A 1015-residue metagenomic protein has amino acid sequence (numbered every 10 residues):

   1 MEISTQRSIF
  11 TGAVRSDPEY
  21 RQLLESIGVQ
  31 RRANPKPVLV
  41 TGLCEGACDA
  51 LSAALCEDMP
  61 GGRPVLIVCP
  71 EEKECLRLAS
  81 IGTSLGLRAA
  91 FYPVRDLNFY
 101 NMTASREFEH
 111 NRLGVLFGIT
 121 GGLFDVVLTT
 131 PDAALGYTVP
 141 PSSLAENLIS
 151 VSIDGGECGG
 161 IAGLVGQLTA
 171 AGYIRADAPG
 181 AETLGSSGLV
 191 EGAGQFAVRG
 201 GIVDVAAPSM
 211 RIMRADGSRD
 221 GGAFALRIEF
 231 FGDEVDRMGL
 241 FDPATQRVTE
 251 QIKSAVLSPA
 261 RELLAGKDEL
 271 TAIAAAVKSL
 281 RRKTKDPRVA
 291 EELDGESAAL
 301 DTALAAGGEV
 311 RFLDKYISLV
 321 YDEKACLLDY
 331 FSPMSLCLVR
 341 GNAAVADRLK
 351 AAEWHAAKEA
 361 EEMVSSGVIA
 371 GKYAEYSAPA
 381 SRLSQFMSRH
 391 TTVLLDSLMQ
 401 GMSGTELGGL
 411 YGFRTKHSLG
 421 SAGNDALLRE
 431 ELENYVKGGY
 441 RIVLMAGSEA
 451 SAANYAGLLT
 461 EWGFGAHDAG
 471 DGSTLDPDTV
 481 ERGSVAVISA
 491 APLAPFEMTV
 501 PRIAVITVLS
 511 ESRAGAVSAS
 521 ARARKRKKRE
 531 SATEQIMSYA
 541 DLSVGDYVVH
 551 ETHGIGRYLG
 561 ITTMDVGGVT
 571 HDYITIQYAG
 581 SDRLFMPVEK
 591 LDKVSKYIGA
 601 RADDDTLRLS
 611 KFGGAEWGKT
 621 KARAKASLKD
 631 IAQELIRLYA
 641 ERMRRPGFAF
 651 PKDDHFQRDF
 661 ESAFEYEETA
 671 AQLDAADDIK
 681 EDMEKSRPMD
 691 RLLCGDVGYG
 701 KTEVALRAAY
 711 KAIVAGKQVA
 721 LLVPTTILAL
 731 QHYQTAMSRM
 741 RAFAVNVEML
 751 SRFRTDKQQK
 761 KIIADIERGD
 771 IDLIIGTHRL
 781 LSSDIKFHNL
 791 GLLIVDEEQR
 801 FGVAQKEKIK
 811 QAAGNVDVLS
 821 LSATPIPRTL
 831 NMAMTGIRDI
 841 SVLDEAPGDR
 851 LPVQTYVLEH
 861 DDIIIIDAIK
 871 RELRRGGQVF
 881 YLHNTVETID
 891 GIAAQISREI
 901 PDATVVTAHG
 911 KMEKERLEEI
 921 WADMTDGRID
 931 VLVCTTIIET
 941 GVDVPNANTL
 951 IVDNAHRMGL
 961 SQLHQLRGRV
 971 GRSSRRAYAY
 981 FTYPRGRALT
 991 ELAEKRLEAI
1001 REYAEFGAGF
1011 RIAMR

Functional and structural regions predicted by a protein language model:
M1-D603, A624-A649, F656, Y666 (+3 more regions): Conserved beta-alpha structural segments and adjacent helices that either
Y20, L24, P35-C44, I837-I892: Conserved interdomain linker/interface between the two RecA-like ATPase lobes of SF2 helicase motors
L43-E45, Y92-N111, G472-S473, E748-K760 (+4 more regions): Conserved helicase motor
C56-C69, A708-Y733, F743-V745: Conserved SF1/SF2 helicase motif Ia
P64-L76, L444, A450-S451, V719-L721 (+3 more regions): Conserved strand-helix element at the start of the C-terminal RecA-like helicase core
I252-E309, A579, R645-F648, D862-F880 (+2 more regions): C-terminal helicase module of SF1/SF2 nucleic-acid helicases/translocases
T726-I774, D902-T907: Conserved nucleic-acid-binding Ia/Ib motif block in the N-terminal RecA-like helicase ATPase lobe
L792, Q799-Q854, D861-L873: Post-DEXD/H (motif II) to motif III coupling segment of the RecA-like Helicase ATP-binding lobe
